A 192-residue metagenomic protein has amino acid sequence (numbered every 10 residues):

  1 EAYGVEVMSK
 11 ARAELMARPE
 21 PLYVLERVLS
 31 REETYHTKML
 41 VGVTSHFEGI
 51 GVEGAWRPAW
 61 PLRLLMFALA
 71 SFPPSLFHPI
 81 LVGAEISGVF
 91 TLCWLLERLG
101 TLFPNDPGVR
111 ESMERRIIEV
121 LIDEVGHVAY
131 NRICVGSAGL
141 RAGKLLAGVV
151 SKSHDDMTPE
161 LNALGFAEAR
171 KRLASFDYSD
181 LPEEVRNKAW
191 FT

Functional and structural regions predicted by a protein language model:
A2-T192: Non-heme di-metal
